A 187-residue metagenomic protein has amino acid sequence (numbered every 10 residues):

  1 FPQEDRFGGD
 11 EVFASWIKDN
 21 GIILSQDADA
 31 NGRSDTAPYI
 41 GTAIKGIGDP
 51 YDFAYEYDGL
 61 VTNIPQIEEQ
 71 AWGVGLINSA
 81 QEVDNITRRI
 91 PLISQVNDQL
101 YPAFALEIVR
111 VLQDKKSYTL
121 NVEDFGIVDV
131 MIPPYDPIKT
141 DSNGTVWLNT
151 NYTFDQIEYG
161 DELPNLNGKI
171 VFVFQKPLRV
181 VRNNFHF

Functional and structural regions predicted by a protein language model:
F1-W147, N151-T153, R179-F187: Non-transmembrane functional regions of envelope-associated proteins
T140-N165, I170-F172: Active-site Gly/Thr loop motif
N165-F187: Extracellular/luminal Protease-associated
